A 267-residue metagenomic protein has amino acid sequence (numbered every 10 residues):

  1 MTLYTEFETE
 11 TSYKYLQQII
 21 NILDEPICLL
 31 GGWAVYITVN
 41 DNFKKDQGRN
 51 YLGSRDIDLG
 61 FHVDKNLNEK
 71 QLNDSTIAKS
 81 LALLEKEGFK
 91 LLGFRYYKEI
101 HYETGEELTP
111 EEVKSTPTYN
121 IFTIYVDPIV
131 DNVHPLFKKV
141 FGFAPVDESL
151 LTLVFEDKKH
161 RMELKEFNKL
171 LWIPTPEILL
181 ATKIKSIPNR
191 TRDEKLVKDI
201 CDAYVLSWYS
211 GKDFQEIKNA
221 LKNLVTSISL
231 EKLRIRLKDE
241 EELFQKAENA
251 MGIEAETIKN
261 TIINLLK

Functional and structural regions predicted by a protein language model:
M1-K267: Compositionally biased terminal segments of proteins
